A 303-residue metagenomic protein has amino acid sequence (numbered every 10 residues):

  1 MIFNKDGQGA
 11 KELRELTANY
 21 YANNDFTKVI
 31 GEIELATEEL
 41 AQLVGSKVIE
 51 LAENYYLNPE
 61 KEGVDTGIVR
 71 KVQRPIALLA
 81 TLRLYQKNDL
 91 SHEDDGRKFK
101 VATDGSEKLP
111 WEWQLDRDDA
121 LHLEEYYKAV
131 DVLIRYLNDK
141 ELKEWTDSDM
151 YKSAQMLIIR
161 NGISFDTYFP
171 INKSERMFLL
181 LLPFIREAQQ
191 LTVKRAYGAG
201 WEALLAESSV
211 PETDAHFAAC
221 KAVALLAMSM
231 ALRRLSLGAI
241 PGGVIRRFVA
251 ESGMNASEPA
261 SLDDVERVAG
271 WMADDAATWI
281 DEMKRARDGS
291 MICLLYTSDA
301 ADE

Functional and structural regions predicted by a protein language model:
M1-F3, L90-E93, K143-Y151, L237-G238: Phosphate-binding glycine-rich loops and adjacent basic patches that engage nucleotide phosphates, nucleic-acid
M1-N23, M150-D166, S298: Short, intrinsically disordered N-terminal pre-domain segments
I2, A18, A22-D25, V29 (+5 more regions): Generic alpha-helical structural element
I2, A18-N19, E32-I33, L142 (+2 more regions): N-terminal sorting sequences that target proteins to membranes/secretory pathways
G7-G63: An N-terminus-focused feature that recognizes amino-terminal "leader" regions
Y55-N138, L182-L294: Internal mixed-charge
D139-F178, P183, Q190, G200-E212: Extended amphipathic alpha-helical interaction segments
Y296-E303: Conserved small/polar residues in nucleotide/adenosyl-binding loops
